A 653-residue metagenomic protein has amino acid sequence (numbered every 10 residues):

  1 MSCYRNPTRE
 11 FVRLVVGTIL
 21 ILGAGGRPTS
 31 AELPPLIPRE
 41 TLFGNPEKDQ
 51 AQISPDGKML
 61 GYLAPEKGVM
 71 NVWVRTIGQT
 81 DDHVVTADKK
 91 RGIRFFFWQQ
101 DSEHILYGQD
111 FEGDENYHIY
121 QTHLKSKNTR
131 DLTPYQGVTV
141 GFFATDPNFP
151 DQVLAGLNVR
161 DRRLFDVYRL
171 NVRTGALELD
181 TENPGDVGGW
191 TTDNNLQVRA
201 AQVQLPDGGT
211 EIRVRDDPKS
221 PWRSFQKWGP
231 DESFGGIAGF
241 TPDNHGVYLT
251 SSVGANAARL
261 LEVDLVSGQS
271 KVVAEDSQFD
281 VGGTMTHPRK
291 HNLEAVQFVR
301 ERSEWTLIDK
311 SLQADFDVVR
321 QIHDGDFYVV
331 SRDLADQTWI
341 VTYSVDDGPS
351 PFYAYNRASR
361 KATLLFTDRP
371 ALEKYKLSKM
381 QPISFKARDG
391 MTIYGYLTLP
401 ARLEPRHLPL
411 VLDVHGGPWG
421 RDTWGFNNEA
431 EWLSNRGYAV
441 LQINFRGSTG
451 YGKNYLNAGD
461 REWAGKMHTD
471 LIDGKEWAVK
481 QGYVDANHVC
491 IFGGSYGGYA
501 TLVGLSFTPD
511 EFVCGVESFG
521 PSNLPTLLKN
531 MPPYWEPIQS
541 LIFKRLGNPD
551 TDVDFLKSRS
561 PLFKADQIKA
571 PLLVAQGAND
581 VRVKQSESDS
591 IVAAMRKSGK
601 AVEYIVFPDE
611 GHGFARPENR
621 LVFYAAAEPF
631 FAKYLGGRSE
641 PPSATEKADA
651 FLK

Functional and structural regions predicted by a protein language model:
S2-V15: Bacterial N-terminal signal peptides that target proteins for export
R13-G23: Bacterial N-terminal signal peptides
E32-K67, N71: Mature N-terminal segment immediately following signal peptide/propeptide cleavage in secreted/periplasmic
N45-P46, K67-V72, D88-R94, Q100-Y394 (+3 more regions): Peripheral, non-catalytic segments that deliver or gate enzyme domains
Y62-A87: Beta-propeller domains
R406-G416: Short beta-strand element of the alpha/beta-hydrolase
L410, S434-N444, E603: A fold-wide structural signal in alpha/beta-hydrolase
I443-K653: Active-site-proximal cap/loop segments of hydrolase catalytic domains
